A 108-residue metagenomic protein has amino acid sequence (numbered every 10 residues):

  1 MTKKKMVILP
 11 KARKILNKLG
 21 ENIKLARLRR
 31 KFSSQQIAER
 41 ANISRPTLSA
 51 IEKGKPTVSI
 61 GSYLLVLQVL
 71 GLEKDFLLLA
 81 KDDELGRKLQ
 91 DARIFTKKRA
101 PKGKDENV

Functional and structural regions predicted by a protein language model:
K5-R29: A short, Lys/Arg-rich alpha-helix, primarily the initiator
E21-Q36, K97-K104: Short basic helix-loop element that most often maps to the first helix and adjoining turn of HTH DNA-binding modules
K31-S49: Short alpha-helical DNA-recognition segment
K55-L67: Short, basic-rich loop-to-helix N-cap that marks the start of a DNA-contacting helix
L77-V108: Short, charged recognition helix plus adjacent turn of helix-turn-helix-like nucleic-acid-binding domains
